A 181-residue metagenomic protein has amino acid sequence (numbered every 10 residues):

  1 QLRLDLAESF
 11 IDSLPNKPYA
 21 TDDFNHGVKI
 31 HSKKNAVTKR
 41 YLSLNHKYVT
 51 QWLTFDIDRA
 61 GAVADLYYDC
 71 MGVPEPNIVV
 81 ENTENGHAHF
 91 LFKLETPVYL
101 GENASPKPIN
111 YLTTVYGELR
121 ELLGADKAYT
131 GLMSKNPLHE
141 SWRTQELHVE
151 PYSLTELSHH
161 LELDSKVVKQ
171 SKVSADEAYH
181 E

Functional and structural regions predicted by a protein language model:
Q1-A88, L94-I109: Signature for HUH/AEP ssDNA processing cores
L44-G61, P97-E181: DNA replication initiation modules
